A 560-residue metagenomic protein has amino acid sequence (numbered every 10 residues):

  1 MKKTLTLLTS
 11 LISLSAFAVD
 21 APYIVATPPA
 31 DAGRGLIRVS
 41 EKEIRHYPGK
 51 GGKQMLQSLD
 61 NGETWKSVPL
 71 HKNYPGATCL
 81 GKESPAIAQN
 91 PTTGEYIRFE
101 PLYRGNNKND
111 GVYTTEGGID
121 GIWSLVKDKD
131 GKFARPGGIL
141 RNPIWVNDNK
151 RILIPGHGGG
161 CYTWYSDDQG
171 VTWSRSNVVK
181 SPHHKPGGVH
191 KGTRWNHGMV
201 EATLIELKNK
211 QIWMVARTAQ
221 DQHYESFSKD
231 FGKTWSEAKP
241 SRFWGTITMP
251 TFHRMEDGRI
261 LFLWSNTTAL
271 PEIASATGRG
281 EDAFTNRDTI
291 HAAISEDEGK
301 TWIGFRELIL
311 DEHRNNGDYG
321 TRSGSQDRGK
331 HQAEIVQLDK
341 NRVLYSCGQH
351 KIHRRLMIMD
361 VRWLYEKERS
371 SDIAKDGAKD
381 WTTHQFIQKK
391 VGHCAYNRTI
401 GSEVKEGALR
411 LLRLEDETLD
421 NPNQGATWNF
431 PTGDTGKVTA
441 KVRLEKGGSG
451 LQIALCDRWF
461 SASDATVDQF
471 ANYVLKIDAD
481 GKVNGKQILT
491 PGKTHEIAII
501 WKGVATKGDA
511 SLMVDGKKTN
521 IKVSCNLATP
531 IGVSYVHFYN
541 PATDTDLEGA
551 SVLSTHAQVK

Functional and structural regions predicted by a protein language model:
T9-A18: Hydrophobic h-region of N-terminal signal peptides that target proteins for export in Gram-negative bacteria
V19-A378, Q388, R398-I400, E415-E417: Asp-box/BNR beta-propeller blade signature and adjacent active/binding-site loops in extracellular glycan-interacting
K239, Q424-F430, V483-L489, P541-A542: Beta-strand-rich interaction surfaces with strong enrichment in secreted/lumenal proteins
G377-L412, P422: Extracellular glycan-recognition surfaces and repeat-rich motifs
E406-A479: Secretory/extracellular carbohydrate-interaction modules and structurally similar beta-sandwich "look-alikes"
A440, K493-V504, A510-L512: Short tryptophan-centered beta-strand motifs in secreted/extracellular beta-sheet-rich domains of glycan-recognition
Y473-A498: Short, aromatic/His-centered strand-loop micro-motif at the edge of beta-sheets
I521-L553: Flexible glycan-contacting loops in extracellular carbohydrate-active proteins
